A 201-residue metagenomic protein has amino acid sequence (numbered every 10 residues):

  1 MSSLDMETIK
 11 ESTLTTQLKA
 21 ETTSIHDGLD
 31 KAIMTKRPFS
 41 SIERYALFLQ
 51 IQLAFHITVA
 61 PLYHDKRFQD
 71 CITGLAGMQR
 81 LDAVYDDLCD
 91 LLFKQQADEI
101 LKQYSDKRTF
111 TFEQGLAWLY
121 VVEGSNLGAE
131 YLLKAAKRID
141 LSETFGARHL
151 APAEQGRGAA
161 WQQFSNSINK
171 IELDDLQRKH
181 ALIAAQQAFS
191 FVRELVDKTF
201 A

Functional and structural regions predicted by a protein language model:
M1-A201: Metal- and O2-centered redox machinery and metal/ROS homeostasis
